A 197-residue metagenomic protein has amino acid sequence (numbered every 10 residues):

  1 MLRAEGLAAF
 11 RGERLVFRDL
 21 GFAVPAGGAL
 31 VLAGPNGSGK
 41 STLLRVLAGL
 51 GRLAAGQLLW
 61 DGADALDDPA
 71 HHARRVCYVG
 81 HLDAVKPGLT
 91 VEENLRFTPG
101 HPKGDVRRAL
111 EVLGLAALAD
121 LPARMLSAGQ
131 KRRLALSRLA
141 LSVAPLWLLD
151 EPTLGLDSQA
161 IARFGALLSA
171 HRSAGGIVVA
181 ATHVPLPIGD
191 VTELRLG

Functional and structural regions predicted by a protein language model:
L2, F17-D19: Conserved structural motif at the start of ABC-family nucleotide-binding domains
A48: Helix-to-loop junction immediately C-terminal to a conserved catalytic motif
G56-D67, H71-H72: Conserved ABC transporter NBD signature motif
L82, P87-H101, D105: Q-loop/switch helix immediately C-terminal to the Walker
K103-A119, S137: Conserved ABC ATPase "signature" region
P122-G129: Conserved ABC ATPase signature
A140-L141: ABC ATPase C-loop
W147-E151: Catalytic Walker B motif of ABC-type/P-loop ATPase nucleotide-binding domains
